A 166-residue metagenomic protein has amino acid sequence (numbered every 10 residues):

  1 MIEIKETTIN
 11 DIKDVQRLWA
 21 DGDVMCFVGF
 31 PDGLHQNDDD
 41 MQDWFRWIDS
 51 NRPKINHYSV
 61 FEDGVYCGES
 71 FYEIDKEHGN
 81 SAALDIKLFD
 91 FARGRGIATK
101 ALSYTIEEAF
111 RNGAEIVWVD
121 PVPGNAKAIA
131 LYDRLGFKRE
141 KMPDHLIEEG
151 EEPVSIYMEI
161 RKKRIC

Functional and structural regions predicted by a protein language model:
M1-I2, E6-D38, Q42, R164-C166: A short, well-structured alpha-helix characteristic of acyl/acetyltransferase catalytic modules
T7, L88, P121: Hydrophobic adenine-recognition pocket in adenosine-nucleotide-binding enzymes
D14, A83, K87, K100 (+2 more regions): Amphipathic alpha-helical recognition patches that constitute DNA-binding helices
L34-F91, E108, K162-R164: Acetyl-CoA-dependent GNAT
E77, K100-I116, K138: Conserved acyl-CoA
A82, E115, V122-A126, K138 (+1 more regions): C-terminal "cap" of GNAT-fold acetyltransferases
F89-F91, R95, P123-G124: Active-site acidic-Proline motif in GNAT/NAT acetyltransferases
G94-E107, A130-R134: Conserved acetyl-CoA-binding loop-helix of GNAT-fold acetyltransferases
